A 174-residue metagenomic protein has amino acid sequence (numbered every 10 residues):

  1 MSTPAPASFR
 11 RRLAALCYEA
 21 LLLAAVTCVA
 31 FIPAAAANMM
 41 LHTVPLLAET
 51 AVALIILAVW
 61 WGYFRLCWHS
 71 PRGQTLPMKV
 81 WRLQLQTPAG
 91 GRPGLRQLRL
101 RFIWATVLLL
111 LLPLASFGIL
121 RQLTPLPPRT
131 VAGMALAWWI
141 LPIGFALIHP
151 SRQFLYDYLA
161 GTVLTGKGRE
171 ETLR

Functional and structural regions predicted by a protein language model:
M1-R174: Membrane-interfacial and juxtamembrane segments of integral membrane proteins
